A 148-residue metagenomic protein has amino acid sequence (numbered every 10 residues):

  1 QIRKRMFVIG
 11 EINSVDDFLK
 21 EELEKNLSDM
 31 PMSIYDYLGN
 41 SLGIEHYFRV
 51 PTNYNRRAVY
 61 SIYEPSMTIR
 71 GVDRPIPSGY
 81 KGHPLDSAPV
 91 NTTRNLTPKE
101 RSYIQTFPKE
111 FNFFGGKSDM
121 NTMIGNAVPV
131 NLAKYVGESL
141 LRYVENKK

Functional and structural regions predicted by a protein language model:
Q1-T68, V72-P75: Class I S-adenosyl-L-methionine
D36, N40, T106, R142: Charged/polar, solvent-exposed surface patches and flexible loops
M67, S78-M120: FAD-binding beta-loop-beta segment adjacent to the flavin cofactor pocket
P129: A helicase ATPase "motif cassette" and its flanking acidic/Ser/Thr-rich regulatory loops
A133: Acidic-aromatic/histidine active-site loop/patch
G137-K148: Short, hydrophobic alpha-helical segments
